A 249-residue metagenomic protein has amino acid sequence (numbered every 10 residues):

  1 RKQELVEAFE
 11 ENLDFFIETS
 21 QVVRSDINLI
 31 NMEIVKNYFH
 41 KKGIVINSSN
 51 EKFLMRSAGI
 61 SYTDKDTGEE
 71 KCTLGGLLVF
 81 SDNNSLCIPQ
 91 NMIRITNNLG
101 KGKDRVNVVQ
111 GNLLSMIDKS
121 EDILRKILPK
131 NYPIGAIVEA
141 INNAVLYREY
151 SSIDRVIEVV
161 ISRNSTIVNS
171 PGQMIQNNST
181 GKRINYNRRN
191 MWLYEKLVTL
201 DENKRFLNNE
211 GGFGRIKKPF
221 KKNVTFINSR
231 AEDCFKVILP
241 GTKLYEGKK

Functional and structural regions predicted by a protein language model:
R1-S152, I157-T166, M174-S179, R183-R188 (+1 more regions): Active-site helix-to-loop segments that bind/position phosphate- or nucleotide-bearing substrates and donors across
N28-N31, L86, Q176-K249: Flexible, glycine-/charge-rich segments associated with ATP-binding catalytic modules
T166-P171, L239: Conserved DxG motif in ATP/Mg2+-binding regions
